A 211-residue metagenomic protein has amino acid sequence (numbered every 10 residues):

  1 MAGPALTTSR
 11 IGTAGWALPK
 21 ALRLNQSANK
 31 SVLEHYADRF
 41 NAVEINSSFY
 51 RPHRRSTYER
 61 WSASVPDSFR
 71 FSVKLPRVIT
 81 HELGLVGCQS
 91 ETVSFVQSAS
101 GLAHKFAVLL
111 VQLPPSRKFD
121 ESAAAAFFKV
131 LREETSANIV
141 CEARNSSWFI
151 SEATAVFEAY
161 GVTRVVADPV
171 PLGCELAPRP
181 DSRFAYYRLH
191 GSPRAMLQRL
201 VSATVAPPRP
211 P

Functional and structural regions predicted by a protein language model:
M1-P211: Residues lining hydrophobic/aromatic ligand-binding pockets adjacent to catalytic sites
